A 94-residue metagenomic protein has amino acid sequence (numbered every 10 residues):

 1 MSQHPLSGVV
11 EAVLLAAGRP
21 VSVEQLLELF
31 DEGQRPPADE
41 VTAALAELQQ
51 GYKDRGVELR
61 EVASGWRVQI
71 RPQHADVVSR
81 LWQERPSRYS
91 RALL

Functional and structural regions predicted by a protein language model:
M1-P5, R60: Intrinsically disordered, low-complexity serine/threonine- and proline-rich regulatory segments
S7, E11-L14, L94: Hydrophobic residues on short alpha-helical segments
V13-S22, R35: Short capping segments at the starts of secondary-structure elements
A16-P20, G51, R55, E84: Conserved, well-folded catalytic cores of nucleic-acid-processing and energy-transducing macromolecular machines
V23-L29: A short acidic, leucine-rich amphipathic alpha-helix
D31-T42: Short, positively charged loop/turn segments that connect secondary-structure elements
T42-V77: Charged low-complexity interaction tracts in eukaryotic proteins
H74-A92: Short, amphipathic alpha-helical interaction segments positioned at domain boundaries
